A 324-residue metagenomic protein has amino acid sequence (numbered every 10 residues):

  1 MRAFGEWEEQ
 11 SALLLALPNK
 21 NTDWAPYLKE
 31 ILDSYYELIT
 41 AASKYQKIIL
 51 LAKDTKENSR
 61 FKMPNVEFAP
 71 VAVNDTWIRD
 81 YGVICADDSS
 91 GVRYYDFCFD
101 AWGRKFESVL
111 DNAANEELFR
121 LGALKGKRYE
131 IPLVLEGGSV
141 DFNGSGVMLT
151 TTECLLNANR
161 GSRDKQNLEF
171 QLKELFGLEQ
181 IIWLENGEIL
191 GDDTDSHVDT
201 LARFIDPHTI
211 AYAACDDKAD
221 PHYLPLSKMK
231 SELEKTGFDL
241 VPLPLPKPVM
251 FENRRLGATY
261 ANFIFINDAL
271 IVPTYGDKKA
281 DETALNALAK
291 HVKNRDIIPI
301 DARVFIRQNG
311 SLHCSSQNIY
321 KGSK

Functional and structural regions predicted by a protein language model:
M1-K324: The feature marks the mature, well-folded catalytic cores of soluble enzymes
